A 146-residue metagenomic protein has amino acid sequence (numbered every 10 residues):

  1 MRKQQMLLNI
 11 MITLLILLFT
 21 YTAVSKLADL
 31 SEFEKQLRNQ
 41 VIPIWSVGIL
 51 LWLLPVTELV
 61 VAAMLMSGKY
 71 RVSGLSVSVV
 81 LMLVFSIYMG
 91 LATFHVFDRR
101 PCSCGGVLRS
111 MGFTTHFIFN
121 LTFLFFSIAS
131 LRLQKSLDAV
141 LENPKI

Functional and structural regions predicted by a protein language model:
M1-I146: Membrane-interfacial helix-loop segments of redox and metal-homeostasis proteins, especially TM-loop-TM junctions
